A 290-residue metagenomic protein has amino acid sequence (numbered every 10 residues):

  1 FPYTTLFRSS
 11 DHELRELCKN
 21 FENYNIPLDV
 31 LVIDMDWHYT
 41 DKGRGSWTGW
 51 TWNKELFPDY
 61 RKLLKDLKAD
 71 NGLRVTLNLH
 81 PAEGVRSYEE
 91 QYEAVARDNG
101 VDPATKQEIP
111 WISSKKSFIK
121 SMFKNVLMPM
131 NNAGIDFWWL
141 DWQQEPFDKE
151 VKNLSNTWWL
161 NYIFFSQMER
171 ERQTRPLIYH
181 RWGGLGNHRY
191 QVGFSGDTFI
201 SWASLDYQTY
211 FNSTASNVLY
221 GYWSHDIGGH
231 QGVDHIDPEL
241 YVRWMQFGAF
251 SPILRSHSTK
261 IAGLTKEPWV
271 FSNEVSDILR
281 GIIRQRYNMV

Functional and structural regions predicted by a protein language model:
F1-V290: Catalytic-domain carbohydrate-binding cleft regions of carbohydrate-active enzymes
